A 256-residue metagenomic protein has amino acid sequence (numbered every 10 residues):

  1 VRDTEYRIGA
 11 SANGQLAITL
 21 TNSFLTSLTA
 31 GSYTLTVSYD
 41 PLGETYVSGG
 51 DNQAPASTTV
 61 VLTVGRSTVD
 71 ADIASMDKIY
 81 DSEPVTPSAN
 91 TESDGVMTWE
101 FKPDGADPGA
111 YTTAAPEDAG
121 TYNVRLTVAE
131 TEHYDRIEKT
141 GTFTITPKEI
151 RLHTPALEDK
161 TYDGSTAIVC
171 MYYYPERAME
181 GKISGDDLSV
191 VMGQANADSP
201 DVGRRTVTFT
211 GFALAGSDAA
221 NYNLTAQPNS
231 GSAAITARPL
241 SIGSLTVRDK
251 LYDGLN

Functional and structural regions predicted by a protein language model:
V1-N256: Short loop/turn motifs that initiate or flank beta-strands
